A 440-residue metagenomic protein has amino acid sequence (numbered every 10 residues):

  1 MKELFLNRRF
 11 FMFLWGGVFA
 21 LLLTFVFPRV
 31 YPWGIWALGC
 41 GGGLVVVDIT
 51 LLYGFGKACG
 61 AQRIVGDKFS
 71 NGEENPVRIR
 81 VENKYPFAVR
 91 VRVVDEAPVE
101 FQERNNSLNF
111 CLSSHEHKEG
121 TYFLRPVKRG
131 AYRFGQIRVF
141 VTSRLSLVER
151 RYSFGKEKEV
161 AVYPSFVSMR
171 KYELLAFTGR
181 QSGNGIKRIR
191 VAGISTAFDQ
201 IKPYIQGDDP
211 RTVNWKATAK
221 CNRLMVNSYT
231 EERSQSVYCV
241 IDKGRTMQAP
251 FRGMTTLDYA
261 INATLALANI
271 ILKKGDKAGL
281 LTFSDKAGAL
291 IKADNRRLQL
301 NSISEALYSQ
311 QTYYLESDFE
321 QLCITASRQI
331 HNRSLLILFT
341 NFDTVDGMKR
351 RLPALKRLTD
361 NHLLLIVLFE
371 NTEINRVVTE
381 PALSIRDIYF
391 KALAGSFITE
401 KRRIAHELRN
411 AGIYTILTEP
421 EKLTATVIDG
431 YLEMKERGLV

Functional and structural regions predicted by a protein language model:
M1-Y53, E173, D346, R350-V440: Von Willebrand factor type A / integrin I
K2-E3, G39-L298, R333-L338, K349 (+2 more regions): An amphipathic, basic-hydrophobic helix/alpha-beta surface used to engage anionic, phosphate-rich ligands or surfaces
I241-K243, T282-D285, Q311, L338-F342 (+2 more regions): Active-site proximal loops enriched in glycine and acidic residues that flank catalytic Cys/His/Asp and coordinate
M254-T256, Q310-Y314, I337, F342-D346 (+2 more regions): Short, contiguous acidic/charged loop-to-helix segments that flank catalytic cores in large enzymes
S284-K286, I324, L423-T424: A glycine-rich phosphate-binding loop feature that marks nucleotide/adenosyl-phosphate handling sites
I291-S317: Short, charged loop segments at secondary-structure junctions
Y314-I324, F397: A general structural motif
